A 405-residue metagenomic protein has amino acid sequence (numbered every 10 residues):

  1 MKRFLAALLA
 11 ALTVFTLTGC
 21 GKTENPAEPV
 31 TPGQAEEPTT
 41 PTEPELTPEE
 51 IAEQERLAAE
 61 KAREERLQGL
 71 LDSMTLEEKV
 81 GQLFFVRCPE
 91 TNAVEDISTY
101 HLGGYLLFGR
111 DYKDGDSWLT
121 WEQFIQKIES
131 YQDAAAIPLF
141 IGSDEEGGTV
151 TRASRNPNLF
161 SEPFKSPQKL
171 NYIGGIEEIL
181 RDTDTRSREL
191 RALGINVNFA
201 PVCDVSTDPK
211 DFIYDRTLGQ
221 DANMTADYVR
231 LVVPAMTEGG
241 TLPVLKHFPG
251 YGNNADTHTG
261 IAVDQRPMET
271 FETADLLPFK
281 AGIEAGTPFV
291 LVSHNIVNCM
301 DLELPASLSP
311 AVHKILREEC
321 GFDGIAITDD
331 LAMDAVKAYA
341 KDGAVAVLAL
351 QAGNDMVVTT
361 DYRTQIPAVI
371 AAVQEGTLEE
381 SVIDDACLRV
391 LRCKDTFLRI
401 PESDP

Functional and structural regions predicted by a protein language model:
M1-A6: Positively charged n-region of N-terminal signal peptides that target proteins for export
T16-G19: C-terminal motif of bacterial Sec signal peptides marking the signal peptidase cleavage site
G21-E24, E28-R155: N-terminal hydrophobic targeting/anchoring segments and the immediately downstream early-domain regions of hydrolases
Q82, G103, A136-F140, I195-N196 (+3 more regions): Short, well-ordered coil/turn segments that N-cap beta-strands
E95-T225, H247, G252-Q265, S293-L308 (+1 more regions): Enzymes and membrane/adaptor proteins characterized by extended Gly/Ser/Thr/Asp/Glu-rich, aromatic-dotted
Y228-H247, T270, A274-T287: Phosphate/pyrophosphate-binding betaalpha-module
Q374-E402: Mid-to-C-terminal alpha-helical segments outside catalytic/metal-binding sites
